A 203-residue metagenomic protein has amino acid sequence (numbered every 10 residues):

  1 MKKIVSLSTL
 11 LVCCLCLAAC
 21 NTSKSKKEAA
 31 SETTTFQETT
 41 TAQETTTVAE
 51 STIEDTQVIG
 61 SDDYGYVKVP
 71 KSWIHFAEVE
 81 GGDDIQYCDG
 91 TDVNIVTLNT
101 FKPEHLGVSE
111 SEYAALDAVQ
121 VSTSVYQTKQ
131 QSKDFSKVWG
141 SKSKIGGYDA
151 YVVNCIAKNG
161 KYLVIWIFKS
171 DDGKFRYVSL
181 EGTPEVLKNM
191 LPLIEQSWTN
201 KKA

Functional and structural regions predicted by a protein language model:
M1-I4: Positively charged n-region of N-terminal signal peptides that target proteins for export
S6, K24-P70: N-terminal, intrinsically disordered, polar/charged segments of Gram-positive cell-envelope systems that serve as
C16-A19: C-terminal motif of bacterial Sec signal peptides marking the signal peptidase cleavage site
T52-V58, G81-D84, K144-N154: Short, hydrophobic/aromatic-rich segments at coil-to-beta transitions
D62, Y66-A115: Secretory pathway targeting signatures of secreted, lumenal, and periplasmic proteins
K71-S72, G90-V93, G146-Y148, F168-F175: Short, solvent-exposed coil/turn segments at beta-strand boundaries
W73, K174-A203: Surface-exposed amphipathic alpha-helical segments
S122-F168: Signature of long, low-cysteine stretches enriched in small and polar/charged residues
